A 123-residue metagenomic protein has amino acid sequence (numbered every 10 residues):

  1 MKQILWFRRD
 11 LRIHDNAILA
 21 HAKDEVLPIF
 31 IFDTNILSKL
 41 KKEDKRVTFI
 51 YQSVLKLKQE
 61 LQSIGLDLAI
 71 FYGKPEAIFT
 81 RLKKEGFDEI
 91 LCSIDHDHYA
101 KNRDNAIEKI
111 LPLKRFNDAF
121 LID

Functional and structural regions predicted by a protein language model:
M1-D123: Trp/Phe/Arg-rich N-terminal binding region typifying the photolyase-homology
